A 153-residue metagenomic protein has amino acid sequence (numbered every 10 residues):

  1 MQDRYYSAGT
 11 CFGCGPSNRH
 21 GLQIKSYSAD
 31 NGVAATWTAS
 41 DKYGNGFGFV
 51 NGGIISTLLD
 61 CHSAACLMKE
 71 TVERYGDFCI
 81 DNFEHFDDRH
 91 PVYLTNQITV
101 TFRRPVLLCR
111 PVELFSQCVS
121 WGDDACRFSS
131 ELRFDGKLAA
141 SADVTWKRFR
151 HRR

Functional and structural regions predicted by a protein language model:
M1-F49: Non-catalytic linker/capping segments at the edges of enzyme domains
M1-S7, D77-F78, Q97, R104-R153: HotDog/MaoC-like acyl-thioester-processing domains
C11-C14, C61, C118: Disulfide-bonded cysteines in secreted/extracellular proteins and peptides
S17-R19, Y93, D123-A125: Short solvent-exposed loop/turn micro-motifs enriched in small/polar/acidic residues
A34-C61, A65-R74: A conserved, well-ordered hydrophobic junction motif at loop->secondary-structure transitions
W37-A39, F102, R148: Hydrophobic residues in beta-strands and at strand termini
V50, Y93-T95, A139: A broad, structural micro-motif
C66-E113: Hydrophobic beta-strand-centered segment that forms part of the acyl-chain substrate-binding groove
